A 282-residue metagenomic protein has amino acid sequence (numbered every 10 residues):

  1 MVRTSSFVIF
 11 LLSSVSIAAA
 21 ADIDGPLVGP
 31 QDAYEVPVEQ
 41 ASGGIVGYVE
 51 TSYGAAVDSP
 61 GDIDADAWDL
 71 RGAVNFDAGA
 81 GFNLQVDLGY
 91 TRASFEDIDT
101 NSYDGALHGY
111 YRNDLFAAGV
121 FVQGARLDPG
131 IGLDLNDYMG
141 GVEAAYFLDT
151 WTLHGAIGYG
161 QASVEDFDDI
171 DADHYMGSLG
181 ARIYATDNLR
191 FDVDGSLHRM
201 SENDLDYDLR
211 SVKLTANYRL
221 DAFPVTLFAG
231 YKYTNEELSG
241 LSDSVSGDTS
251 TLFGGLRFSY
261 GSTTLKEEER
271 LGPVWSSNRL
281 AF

Functional and structural regions predicted by a protein language model:
A21-S94, F282: Short glycine/proline- and aromatic-enriched beta-strand/turn motifs that initiate or cap beta-hairpins
D22-P30, E202, T226, S239 (+1 more regions): Flexible, glycine-rich linker and terminal segments associated with outer-membrane beta-barrel/transport systems
G43-I45, D64-L70, D99-G105, D114 (+6 more regions): Residues that define the transmembrane beta-barrel architecture of outer-membrane proteins
V49-A55, V86-Y90, L107, V120-G124 (+7 more regions): Transmembrane beta-barrel strands of outer-membrane/channel proteins
G54-P60, G89-D97, F116, Q123-L133 (+3 more regions): Sequence/structural signature of outer-membrane beta-barrel proteins
L70-F76, L107-Y111, V142-Y146, L179-I183 (+3 more regions): Residues on the lipid-exposed face of transmembrane beta-strands in outer-membrane beta-barrel proteins
G79-V86, N113-V120, T150-G155, D187-V193 (+2 more regions): Repeated loop/turn-to-beta-strand initiation elements of outer-membrane beta-barrel proteins
L135-E202, L209-K213: Detector for outer-membrane/organellar transmembrane beta-barrel domains, recognizing the amphipathic beta-strand
